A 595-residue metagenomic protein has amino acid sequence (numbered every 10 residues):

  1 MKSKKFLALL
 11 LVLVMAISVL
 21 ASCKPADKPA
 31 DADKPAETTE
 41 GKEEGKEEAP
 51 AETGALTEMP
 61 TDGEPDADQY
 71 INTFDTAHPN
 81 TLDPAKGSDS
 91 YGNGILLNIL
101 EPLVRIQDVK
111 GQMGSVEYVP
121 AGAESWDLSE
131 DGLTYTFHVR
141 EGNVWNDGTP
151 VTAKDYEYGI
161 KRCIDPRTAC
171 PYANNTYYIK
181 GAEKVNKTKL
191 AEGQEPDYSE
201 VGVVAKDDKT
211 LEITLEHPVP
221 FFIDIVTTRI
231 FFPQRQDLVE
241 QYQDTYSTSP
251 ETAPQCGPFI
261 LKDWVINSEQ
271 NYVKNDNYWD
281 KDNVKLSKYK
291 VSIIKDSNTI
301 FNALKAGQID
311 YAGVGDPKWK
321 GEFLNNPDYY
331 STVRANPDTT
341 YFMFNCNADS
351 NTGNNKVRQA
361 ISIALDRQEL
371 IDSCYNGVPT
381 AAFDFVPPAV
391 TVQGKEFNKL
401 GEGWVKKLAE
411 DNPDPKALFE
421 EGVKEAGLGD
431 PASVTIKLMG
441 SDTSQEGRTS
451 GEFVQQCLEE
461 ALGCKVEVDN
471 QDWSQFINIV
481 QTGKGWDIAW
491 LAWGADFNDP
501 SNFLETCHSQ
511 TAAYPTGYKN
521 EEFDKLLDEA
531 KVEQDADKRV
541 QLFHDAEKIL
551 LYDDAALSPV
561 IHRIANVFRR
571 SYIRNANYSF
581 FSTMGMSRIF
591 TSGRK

Functional and structural regions predicted by a protein language model:
F74-E130, P254: N-terminal lobe/hinge region of extracytoplasmic solute-binding protein
Q107-M113, T188, D208-K209, L215-V284 (+2 more regions): Gly/Pro-rich hinge or "lid" segments in bacterial periplasmic/extracellular proteins
E157, R162-D165, A169-D237: Surface-exposed binding/hinge segments that line and control ligand-binding clefts or catalytic entry sites
Y242, N277-E322: Ligand-site clamp/hinge motif
I266, E420-A495, A565: Ligand/substrate-recognition segments at binding pockets and active sites
I371-D372, L408, K465-F476, N502-R570 (+1 more regions): Extracytoplasmic/peripheral linker and loop segments enriched in polar/acidic and small residues with frequent Thr/Pro
T380-G422, D442-R448: Structural transition elements
V567-K595: Long beta-strand-rich cores associated with HINT superfamily self-processing modules
